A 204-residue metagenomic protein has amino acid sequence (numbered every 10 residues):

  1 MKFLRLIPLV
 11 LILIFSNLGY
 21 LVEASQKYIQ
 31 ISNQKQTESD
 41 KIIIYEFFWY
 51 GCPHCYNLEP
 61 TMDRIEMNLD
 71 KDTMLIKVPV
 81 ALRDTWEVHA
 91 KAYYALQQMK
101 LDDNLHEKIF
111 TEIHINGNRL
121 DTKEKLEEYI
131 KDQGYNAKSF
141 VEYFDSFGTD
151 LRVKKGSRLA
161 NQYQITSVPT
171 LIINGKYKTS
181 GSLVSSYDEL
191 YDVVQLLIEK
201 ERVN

Functional and structural regions predicted by a protein language model:
K2-D84, K154-S157, N161-Q162, S167 (+1 more regions): Extracytoplasmic thiol/disulfide redox context detector
Y50-H54, A81-T85, T111-N116, G148 (+1 more regions): Solvent-exposed loop/turn segments at secondary-structure junctions within structured extracellular/periplasmic domains
G51, E66-L69, L96-K100, I113-G117 (+5 more regions): Sec/Tat-exported extracytoplasmic proteins
Y56-E59, W86-A90, V184-Y187: Conserved strand-to-helix beginnings and helix N-cap segments that scaffold or border functional pockets
E59-E66, H89-Y93, H106, K123 (+4 more regions): Extracytoplasmic/secreted envelope proteins and their assembly/folding machinery, especially bacterial periplasmic
K71-Q98, D103-K131: Structural microenvironment flanking redox-active thiols in thiol-disulfide oxidoreductases
D132-N204: C-terminal cap of thioredoxin/glutaredoxin-like
